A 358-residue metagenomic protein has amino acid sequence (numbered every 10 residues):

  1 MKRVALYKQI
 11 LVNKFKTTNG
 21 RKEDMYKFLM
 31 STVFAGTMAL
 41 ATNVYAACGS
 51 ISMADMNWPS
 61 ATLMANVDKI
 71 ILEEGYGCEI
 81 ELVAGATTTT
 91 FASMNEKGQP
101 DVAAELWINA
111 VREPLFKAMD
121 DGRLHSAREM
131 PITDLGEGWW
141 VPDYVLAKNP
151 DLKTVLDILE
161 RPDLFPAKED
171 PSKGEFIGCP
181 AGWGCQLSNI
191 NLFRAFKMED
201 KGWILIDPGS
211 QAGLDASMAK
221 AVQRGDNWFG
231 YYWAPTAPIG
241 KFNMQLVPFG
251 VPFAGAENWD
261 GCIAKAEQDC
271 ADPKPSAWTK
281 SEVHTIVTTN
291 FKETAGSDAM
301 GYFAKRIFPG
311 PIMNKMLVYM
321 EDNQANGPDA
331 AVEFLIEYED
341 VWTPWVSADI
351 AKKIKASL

Functional and structural regions predicted by a protein language model:
A47-S60, C78-V83, K173-I177, F303: Short, well-ordered beta-strand elements
S60, Q186-K201, Q211-G225, T236-I239 (+2 more regions): An extracytoplasmic/periplasmic, membrane-proximal ligand-sensing/linker region
S60-C78: Short, polar/charged alpha-helical segment
T87-Y144: N-terminal segment of the mature folded domain
A92-S93, P100-W107, I177-W259: Ligand-binding pocket segment of bilobal, Venus flytrap-like solute-binding proteins
L124-G178: A conserved helix-loop-strand patch within extracytoplasmic ligand-binding domains of the periplasmic binding
G136-A147, S281-A295, V318-Y319: A bilobed periplasmic-binding-protein/Venus flytrap-type ligand-binding module shared by bacterial periplasmic
F242-I307: C-terminal lobe and pocket-closing loops of periplasmic/extracytoplasmic Venus-flytrap solute-binding proteins
